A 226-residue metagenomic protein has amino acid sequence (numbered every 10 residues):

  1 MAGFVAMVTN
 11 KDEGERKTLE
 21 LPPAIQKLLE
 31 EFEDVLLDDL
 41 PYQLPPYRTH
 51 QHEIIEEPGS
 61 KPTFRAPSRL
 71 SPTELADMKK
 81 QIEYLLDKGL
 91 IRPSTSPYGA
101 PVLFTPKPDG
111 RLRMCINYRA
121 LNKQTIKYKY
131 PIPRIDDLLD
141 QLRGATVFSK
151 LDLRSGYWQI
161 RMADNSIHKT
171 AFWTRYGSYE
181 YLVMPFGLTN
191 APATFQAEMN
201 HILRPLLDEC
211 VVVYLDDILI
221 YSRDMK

Functional and structural regions predicted by a protein language model:
M1-K226: Retroelement reverse transcriptase polymerase core
